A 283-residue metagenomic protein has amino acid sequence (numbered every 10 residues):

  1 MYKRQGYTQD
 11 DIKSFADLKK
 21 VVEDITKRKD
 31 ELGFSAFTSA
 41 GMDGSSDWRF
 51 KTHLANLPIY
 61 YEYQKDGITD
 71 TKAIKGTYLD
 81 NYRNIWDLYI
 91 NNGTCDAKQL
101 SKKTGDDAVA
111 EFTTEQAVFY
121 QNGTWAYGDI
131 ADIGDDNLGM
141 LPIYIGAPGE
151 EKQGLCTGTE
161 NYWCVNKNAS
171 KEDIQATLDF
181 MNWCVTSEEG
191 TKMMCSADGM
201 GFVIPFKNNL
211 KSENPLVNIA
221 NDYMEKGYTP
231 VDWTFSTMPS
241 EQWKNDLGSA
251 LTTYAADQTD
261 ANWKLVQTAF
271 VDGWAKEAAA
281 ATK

Functional and structural regions predicted by a protein language model:
M1-Y2: Short, small-residue-biased leader/transition segments that mark boundaries at the very start of proteins
Q5, D132-D198: Extracytoplasmic/periplasmic substrate-recognition and gating elements
K13-D17, Q99-T114: Short helix-initiation/N-cap motifs at beta->coil->alpha
A16-T71, A117: Extracytoplasmic/periplasmic solute-binding protein
V21-E23, G67-K102: Glycine-centered hinge/linker elements that transmit conformational signals in sensory and ligand-binding systems
K27, E225-K283: Conserved C-terminal helix/tail region of periplasmic/extracytoplasmic solute-binding proteins
L32, T114-N122, D136: Alpha-to-beta junction loops
G41-G44, I59-N84, D132, I145-L155 (+3 more regions): Short, solvent-exposed loop/beta-turn-alpha elements that line the ligand-binding surface or hinge of extracytoplasmic
